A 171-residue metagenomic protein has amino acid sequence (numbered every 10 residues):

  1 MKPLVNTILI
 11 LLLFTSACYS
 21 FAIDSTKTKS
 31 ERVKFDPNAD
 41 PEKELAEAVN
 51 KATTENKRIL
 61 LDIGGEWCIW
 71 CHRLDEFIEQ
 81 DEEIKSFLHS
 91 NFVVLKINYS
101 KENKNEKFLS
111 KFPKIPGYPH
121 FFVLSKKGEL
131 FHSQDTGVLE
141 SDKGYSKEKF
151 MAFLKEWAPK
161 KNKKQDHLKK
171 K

Functional and structural regions predicted by a protein language model:
M1-S25: Bacterial Sec-dependent N-terminal signal peptides
C18-E42, P159-K171: Sec-dependent signal peptide cleavage junction
P37-K57: A short beta-strand-turn-helix
A39, D81-K104: Thiol-based oxidoreductase modules, predominantly thioredoxin-like and allied folds used for disulfide exchange
E55-E66: Short active-site neighborhood of thiol/selenol oxidoreductases, capturing the structured segment around
G65-F77: Conserved redox-active cysteine motifs that mediate thiol-disulfide chemistry, especially di-cysteine Cys-X(1-2)-Cys
N103-P116: Structural alpha/beta surface segment adjacent to cysteine/selenocysteine redox centers across thiol/disulfide enzymes
I115-N162: Non-catalytic, surface beta->alpha helical segment in thiol-disulfide oxidoreductase systems
